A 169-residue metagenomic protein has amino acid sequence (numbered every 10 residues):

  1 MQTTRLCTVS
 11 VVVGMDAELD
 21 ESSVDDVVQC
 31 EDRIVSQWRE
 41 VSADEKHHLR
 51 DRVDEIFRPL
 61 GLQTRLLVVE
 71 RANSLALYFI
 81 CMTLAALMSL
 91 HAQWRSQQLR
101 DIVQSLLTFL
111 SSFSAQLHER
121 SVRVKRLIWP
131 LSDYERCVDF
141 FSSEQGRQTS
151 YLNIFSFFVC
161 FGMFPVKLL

Functional and structural regions predicted by a protein language model:
M1-L169: Homotypic signalosome interaction modules of apoptosis and innate immunity
